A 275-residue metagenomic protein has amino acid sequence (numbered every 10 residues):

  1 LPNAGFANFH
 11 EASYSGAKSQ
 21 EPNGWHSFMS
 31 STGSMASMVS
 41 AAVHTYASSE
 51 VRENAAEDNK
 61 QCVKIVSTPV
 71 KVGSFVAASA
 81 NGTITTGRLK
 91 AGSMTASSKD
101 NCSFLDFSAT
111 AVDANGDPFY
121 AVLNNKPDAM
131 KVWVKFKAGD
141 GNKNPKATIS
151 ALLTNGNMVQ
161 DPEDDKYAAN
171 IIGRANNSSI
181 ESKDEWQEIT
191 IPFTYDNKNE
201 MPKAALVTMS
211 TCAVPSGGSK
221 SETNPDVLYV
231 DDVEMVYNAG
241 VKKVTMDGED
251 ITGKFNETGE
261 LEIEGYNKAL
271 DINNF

Functional and structural regions predicted by a protein language model:
L1-P127, K146-T154, Q160-T190, T194-Y195 (+1 more regions): Aromatic (Trp/Tyr/Phe) and Gly/Pro-enriched flexible surface segments
F6, M130, T154, E249 (+1 more regions): Generic low-polarity alpha-helical segments
K126-A138, N273-N274: A short beta-strand element within beta-rich, extracytoplasmic domains of secreted/secretory-pathway proteins
K137, T194-N199, Y266: Short, surface-exposed loop/turn segments at beta-strand-coil junctions that are enriched for proline with nearby
A138-D140, N157: Gram-negative outer-membrane beta-barrel proteins
G141-P145: Short loop/turn motifs that connect adjacent beta-strands in outer-membrane beta-barrel proteins
N238-F275: Beta-rich interaction/scaffold domains
